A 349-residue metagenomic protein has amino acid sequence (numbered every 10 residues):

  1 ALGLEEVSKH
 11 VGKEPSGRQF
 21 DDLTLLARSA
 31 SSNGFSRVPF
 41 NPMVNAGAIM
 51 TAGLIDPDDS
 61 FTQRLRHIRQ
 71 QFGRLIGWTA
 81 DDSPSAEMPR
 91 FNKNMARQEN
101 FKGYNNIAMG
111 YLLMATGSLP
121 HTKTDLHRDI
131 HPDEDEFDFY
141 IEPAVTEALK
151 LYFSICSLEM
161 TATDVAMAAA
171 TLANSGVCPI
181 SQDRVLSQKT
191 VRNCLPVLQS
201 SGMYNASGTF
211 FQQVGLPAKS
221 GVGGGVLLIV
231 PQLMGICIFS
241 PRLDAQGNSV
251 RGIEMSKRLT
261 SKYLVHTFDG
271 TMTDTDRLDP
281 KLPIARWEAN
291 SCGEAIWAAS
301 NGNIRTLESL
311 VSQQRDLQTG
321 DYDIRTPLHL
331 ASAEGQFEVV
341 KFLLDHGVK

Functional and structural regions predicted by a protein language model:
L2-I155, T163: Active-site-adjacent helix/loop patches that line small-molecule binding or acyl-intermediate pockets
E159-C178, V230-P241: Active-site-proximal alpha-helical segments within enzyme catalytic domains
E308-D316, K341-V348: Ankyrin repeat domain, specifically the short helix-to-loop turn at the C-terminus of the second helix of each repeat
